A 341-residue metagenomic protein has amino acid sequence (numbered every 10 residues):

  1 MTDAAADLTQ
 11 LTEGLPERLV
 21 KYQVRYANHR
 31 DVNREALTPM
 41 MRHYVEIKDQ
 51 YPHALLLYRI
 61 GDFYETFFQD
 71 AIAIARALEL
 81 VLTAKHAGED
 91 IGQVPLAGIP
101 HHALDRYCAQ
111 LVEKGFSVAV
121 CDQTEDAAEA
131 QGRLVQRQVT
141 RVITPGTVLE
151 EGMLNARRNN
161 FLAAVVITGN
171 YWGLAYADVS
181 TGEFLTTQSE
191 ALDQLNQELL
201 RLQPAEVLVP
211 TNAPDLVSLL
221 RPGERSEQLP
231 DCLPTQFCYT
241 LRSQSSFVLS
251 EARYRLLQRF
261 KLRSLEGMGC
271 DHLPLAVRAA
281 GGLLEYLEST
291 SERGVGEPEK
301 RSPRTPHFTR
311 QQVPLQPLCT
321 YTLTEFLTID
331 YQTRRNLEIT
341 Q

Functional and structural regions predicted by a protein language model:
T2-Q341: Charged catalytic and DNA/RNA-contacting regions of genome-maintenance and nucleic-acid-processing enzymes
